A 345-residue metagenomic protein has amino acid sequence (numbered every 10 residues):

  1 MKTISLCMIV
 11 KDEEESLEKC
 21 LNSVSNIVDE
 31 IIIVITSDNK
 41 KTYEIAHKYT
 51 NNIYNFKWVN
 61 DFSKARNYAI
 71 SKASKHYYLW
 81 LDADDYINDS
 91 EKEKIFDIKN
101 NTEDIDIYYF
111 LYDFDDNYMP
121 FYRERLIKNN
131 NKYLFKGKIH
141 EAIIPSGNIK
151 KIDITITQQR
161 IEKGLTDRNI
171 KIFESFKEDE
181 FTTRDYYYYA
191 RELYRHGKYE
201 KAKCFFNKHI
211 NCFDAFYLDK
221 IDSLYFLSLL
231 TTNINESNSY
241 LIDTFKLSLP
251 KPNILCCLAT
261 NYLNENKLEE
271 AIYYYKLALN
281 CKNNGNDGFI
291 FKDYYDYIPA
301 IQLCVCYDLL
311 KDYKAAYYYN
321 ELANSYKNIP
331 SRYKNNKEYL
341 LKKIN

Functional and structural regions predicted by a protein language model:
C7-E30: Short, well-formed alpha-helical segments that are part of the catalytic scaffolds of diverse glycosyltransferases
E15-E18, K40-Y49, S90: Acidic helix N-cap motif at the loop->helix transition within catalytic regions of sugar-transfer enzymes
S23, V34-I45, W58, D82-D85: A conserved acidic beta->alpha catalytic loop
E44-Y68, K72: Conserved donor nucleotide-binding strand/loop of the catalytic core
S63-I70, I87-K208, D214: Catalytic-site signature of metal-activated, phosphate-bearing donor transferases, centered on the GT-A/GT-A-like
Y78: Short aromatic/hydrophobic "clamp" motif used to bind/position activated sugar donors
